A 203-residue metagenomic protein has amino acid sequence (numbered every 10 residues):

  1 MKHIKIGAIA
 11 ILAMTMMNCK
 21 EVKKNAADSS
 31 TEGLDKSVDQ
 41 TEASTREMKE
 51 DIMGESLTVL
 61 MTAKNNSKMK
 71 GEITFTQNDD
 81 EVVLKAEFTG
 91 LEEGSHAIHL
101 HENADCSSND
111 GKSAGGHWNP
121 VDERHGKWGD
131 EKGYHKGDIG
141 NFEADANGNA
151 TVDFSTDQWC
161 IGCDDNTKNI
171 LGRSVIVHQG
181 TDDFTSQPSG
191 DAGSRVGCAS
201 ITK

Functional and structural regions predicted by a protein language model:
M1-G7: Bacterial N-terminal signal peptides that target proteins for export
K5, K20-S95, E102-K203: N-terminal leader/targeting pre-sequences
A8-A13: Hydrophobic helical h-region of N-terminal Sec-dependent signal peptides in bacterial secretory/periplasmic proteins
T15-N18: C-terminal motif of bacterial Sec signal peptides marking the signal peptidase cleavage site
